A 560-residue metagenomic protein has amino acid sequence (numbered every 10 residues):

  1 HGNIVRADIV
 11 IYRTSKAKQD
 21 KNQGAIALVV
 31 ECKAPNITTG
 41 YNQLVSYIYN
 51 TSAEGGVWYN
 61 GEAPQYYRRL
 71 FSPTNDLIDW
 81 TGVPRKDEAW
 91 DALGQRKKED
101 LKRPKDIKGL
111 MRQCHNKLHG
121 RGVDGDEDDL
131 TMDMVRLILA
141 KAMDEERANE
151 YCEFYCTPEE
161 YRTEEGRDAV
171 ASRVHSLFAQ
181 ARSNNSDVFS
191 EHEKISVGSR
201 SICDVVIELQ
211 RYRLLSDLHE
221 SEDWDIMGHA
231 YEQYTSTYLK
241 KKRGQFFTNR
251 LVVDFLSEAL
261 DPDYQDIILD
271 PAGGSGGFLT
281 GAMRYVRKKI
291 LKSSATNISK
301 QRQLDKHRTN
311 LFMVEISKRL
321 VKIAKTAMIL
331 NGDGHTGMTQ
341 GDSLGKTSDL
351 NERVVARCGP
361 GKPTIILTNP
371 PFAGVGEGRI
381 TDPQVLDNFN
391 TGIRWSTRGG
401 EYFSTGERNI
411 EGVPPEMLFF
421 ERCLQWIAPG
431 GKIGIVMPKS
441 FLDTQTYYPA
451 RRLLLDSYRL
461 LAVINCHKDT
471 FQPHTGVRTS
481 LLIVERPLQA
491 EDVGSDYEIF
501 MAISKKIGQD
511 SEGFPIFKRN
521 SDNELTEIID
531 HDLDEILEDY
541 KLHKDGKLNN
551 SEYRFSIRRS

Functional and structural regions predicted by a protein language model:
H1-E54, Q65-G94: A short, conserved, highly charged catalytic patch centered on acidic carboxylates
Q43-V57, M417-W426: Metal-dependent nuclease catalytic cores in nucleic-acid-processing enzymes, especially RNase H-like/related
P104-D126, I207-L214: Short amphipathic alpha-helical segments and their helix-coil junctions
H119-V135, H219-D223, I410-G412: Structural motif
G122, G345, E352-R353, R357-S560: A conserved structural/catalytic subdomain of Rossmann-like adenosyl-cofactor enzymes
M132-E145, M328-L330, E421: Short, hydrophobic/amphipathic alpha-helical patches that form generic packing surfaces within helical domains
L139, M143-S236: Long recognition/docking surfaces used for binding and targeting
Q245-T368, A373-E377, D382, M437-S440 (+3 more regions): Conserved S-adenosyl-L-methionine
